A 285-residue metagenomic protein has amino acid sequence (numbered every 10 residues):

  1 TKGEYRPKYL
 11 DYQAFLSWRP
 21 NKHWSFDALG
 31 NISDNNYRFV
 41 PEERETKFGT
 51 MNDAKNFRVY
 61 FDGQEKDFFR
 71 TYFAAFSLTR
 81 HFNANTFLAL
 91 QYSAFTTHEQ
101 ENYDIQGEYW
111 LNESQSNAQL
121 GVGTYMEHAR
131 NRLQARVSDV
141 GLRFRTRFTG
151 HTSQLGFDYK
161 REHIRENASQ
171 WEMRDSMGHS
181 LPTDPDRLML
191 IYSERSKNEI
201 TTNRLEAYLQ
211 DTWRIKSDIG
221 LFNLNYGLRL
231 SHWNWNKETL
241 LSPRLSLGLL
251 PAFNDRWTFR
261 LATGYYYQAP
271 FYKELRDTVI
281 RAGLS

Functional and structural regions predicted by a protein language model:
T1-K66, Y103: Periplasmic-side early beta-strands and strand-to-turn transitions of outer-membrane beta-barrels
K2, S33, E42-N56, I105-Q115 (+3 more regions): Flexible, surface-exposed loop regions and adjacent strand-edge segments of Gram-negative outer-membrane beta-barrel
A14, A207-W213, L240-A252: Feature captures outer-membrane beta-barrel proteins of Gram-negative bacteria and organelles
R19-N35, Q64-N236: Face-selective signature of the C-terminal outer-membrane beta-barrel domain
E42-E43, A252-S285: Surface-exposed extracellular loop regions of Gram-negative outer-membrane beta-barrel proteins, predominantly
S231-S242, G264: Solvent-exposed loop/turn segments connecting transmembrane beta-strands in outer-membrane beta-barrel proteins
